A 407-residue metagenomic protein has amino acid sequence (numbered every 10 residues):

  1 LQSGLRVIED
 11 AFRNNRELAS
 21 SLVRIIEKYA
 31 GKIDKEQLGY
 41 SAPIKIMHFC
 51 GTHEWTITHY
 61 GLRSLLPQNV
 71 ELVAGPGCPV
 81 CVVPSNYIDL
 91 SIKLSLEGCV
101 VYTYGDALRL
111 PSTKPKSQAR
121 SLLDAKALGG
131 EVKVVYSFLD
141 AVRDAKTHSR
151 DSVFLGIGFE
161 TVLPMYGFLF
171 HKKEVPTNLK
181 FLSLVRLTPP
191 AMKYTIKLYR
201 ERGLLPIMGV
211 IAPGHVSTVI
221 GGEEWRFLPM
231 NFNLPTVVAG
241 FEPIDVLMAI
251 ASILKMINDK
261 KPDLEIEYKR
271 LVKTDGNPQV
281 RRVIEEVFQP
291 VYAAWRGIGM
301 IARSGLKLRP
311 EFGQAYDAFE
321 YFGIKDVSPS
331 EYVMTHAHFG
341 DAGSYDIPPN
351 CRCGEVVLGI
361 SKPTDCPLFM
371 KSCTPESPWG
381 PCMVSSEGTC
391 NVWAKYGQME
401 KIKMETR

Functional and structural regions predicted by a protein language model:
S3-I33, K45-T58: N-terminal basic/disordered segments at the start of proteins
R16, H48-T56, G77-V82, A107-L110 (+4 more regions): Gly/Ser/Thr-rich loops at beta-strand to alpha-helix junctions that form or flank small-molecule/cofactor-binding
L62-P111: Active-site cofactor/substrate anionic-group-binding motifs, chiefly glycine- and Lys/Arg-rich phosphate-binding loops
L72-A74, L128-L139, V175-M192, I207-I211 (+1 more regions): Short, acidic/small-residue loops that bind anionic groups at enzyme active sites
H148-G156, T161-P213: Active-site histidine-anchored catalytic micro-motif
L182, E201-D275: A conserved active-site cap/scaffold subdomain adjacent to cofactor or substrate pockets
M248-E355: Internal helical hairpin/lid segments
G340-E400: Cysteine-cluster motifs in flexible loop/terminal segments that predominantly coordinate metals
